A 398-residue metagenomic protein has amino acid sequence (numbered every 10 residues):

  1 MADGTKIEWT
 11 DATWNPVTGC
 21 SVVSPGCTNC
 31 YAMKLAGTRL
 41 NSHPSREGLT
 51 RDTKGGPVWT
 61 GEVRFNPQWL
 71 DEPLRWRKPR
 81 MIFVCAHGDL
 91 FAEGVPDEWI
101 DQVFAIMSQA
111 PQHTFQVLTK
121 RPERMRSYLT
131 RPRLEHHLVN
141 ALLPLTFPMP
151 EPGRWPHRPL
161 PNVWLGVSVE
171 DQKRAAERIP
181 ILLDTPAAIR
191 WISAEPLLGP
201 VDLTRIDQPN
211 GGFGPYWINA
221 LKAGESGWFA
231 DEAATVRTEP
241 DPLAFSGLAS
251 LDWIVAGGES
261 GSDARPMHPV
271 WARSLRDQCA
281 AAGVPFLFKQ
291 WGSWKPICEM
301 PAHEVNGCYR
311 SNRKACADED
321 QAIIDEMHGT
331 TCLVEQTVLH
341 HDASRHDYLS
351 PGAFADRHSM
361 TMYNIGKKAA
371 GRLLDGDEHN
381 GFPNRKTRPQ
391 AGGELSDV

Functional and structural regions predicted by a protein language model:
M1-T18, R39-S42, P180, D184-A187 (+1 more regions): Auxiliary Fe-S-binding modules of radical SAM enzymes
A2-A12, V17-T18, V22-V23, T28-V163 (+4 more regions): Conserved Radical SAM active-site core
N15, D71, C85, G166-S168 (+3 more regions): Residues in well-ordered beta-strands of folded domains
P25, V95-E98, E177-P180, P266-V270: Generic recognition of short, well-ordered alpha-helical segments
M81-F83, T114-Q116, N162-G166, I189-S193 (+2 more regions): Structural preference for beta-strand elements that scaffold enzyme active sites
D89, K120-P122, S168-Q172, E195-G199 (+2 more regions): Active-site beta-loop-alpha junctions enriched in small/polar residues
R121-R124, A175, R265-A272: Active-site-adjacent beta->alpha loops and helix N-cap segments on the catalytic face of soluble alpha/beta enzymes
V167-V201, A249: Short, acidic loop-beta-alpha module within alpha/beta folds
